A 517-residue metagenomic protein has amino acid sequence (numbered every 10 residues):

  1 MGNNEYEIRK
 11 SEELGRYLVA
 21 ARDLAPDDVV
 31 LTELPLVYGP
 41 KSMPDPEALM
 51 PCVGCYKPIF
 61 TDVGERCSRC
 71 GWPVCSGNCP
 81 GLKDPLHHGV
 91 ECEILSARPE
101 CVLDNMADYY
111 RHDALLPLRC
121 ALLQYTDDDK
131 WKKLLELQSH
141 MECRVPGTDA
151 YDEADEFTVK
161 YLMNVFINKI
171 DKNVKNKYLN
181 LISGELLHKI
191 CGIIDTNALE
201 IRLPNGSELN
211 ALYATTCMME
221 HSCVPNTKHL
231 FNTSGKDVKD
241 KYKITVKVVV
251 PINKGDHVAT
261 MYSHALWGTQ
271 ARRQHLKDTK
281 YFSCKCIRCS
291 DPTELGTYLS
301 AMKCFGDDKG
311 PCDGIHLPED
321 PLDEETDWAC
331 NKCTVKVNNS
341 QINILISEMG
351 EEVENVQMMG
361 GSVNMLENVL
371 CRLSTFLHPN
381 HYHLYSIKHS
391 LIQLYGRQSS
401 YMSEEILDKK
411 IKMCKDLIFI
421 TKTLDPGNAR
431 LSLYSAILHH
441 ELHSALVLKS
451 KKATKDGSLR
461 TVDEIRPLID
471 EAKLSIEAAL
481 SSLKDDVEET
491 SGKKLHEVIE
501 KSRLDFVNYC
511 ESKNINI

Functional and structural regions predicted by a protein language model:
R16-L18, D23, L115-D291, D470-S482: Long, positively charged leader/targeting segments at protein N-termini
V19, P40-L123, C223-L373: C-terminal SET catalytic tail plus cysteine-rich post-SET Zn-binding segment of SAM-dependent SET-domain
I342-Q357, E367-C371, N380-Y401, L433-A453 (+1 more regions): Amphipathic alpha-helical repeat scaffolds of TPR domains
V356-N368, E405-F419, L468-L474: Helix-turn-helix repeat elements of alpha-solenoid scaffolds
V363, S374-S386, E404-L407, K422-A436 (+1 more regions): Helix N-cap/loop-to-helix boundary motif
Y395-K412, K451-L468: Acidic, serine/threonine/proline-rich low-complexity intrinsically disordered regions
L480-I517: Eukaryote-biased recognition of C-terminal alpha-helical segments
